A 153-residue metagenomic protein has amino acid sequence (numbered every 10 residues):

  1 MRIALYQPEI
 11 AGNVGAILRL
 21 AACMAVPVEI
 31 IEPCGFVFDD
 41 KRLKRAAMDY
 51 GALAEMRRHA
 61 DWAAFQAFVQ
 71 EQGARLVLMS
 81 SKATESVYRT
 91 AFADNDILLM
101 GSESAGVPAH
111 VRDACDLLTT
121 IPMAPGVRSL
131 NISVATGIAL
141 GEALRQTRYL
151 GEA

Functional and structural regions predicted by a protein language model:
M1-A153: Post-transcriptional modification and biogenesis factors for structured RNAs of the translation apparatus
